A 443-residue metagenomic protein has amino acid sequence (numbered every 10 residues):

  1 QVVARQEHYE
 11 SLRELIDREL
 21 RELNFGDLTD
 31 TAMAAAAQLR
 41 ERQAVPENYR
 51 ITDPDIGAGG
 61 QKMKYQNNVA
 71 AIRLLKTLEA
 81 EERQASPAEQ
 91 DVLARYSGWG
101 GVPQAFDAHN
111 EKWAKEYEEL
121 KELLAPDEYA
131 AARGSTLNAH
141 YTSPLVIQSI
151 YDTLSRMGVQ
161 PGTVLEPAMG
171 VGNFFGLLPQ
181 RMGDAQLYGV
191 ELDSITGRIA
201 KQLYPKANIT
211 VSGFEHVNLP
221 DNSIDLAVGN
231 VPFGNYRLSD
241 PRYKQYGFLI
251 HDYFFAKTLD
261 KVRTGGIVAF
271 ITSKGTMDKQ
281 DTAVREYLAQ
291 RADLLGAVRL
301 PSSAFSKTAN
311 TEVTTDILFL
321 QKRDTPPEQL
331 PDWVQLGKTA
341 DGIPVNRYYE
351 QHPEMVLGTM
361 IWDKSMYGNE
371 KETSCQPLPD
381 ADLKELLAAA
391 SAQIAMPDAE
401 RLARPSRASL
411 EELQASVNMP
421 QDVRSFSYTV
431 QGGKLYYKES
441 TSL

Functional and structural regions predicted by a protein language model:
V2-R5, Y9, R13: Long amphipathic alpha-helices with heptad-repeat character, especially coiled-coil-forming segments used
L23-R95, W99, W113, G172 (+1 more regions): Charged, often flexible domain-edge or linker segments that flank or initiate folded functional domains
V45-L203: Class I S-adenosyl-L-methionine
I147-M157, P161-P179, G189, A200 (+4 more regions): Conserved proline-anchored active-site loop of SAM-dependent methyltransferases that bridges a beta-strand
Q186, A207-N208, D293-G296: Conserved beta-strand segments of alpha/beta enzyme cores
S194, G247-S306, V313, I317-F319: Conserved Class I SAM-dependent methyltransferase catalytic core
T210-G213, V298-R299: Short loop/edge segments at beta-strand edges and connector loops that shape dinucleotide/nucleotide cofactor-binding
K307-R404: Flexible, glycine-/basic-rich loop-and-beta segments that form/coincide with the SAM-dependent methyltransferase
